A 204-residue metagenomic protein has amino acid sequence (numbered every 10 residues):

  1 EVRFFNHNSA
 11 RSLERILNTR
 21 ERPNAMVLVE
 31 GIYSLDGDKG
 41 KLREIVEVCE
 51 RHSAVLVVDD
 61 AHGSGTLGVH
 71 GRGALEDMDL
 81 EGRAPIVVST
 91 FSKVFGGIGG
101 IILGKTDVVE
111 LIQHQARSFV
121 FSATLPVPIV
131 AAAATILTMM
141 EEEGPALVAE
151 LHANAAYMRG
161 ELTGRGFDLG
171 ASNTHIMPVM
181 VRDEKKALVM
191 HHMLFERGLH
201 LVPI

Functional and structural regions predicted by a protein language model:
V2-V58: Active-site phosphate-binding strand-loop segment of PLP-dependent enzymes
A10-R11, I32-D36, G63-L67, F119-V120 (+1 more regions): Short, small-residue-enriched loops and turns at beta-alpha junctions that line or gate enzyme active sites
H70, E76-L111: Active-site PLP attachment segment
I98-G99, A116-L125: A short glycine-threonine-serine/GTX helix/turn-capping micro-motif
V120, R165-D168, H200-I204: A short linear hydrophobic-aromatic micro-motif
V130-V148, G160-G164, D183: Amphipathic alpha-helix from the class-I
A149-A156, T163-R197: Conserved PLP-binding catalytic core of the aspartate aminotransferase-like
